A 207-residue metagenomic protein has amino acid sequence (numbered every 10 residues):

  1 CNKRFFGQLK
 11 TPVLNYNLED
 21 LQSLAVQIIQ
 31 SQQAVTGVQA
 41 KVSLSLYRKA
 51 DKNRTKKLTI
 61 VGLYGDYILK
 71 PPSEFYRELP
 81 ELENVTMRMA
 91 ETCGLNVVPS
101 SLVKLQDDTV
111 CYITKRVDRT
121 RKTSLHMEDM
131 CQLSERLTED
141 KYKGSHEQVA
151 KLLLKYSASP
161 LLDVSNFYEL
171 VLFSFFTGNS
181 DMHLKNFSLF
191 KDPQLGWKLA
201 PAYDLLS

Functional and structural regions predicted by a protein language model:
C1-N17: TRNA-binding/sensing appendages of the translation machinery
N2-K3, L44, L184, A200: Generic intrinsically disordered, low-complexity segments enriched for polar/acidic and small residues
F6, K10, Q22, V26 (+3 more regions): Generic detector of well-ordered alpha-helical segments enriched in charged/polar residues, highlighting helical
L9-K10, L14, S43-S45, K52 (+1 more regions): A short, terminal or domain-edge coil/loop segment
N15-Y16, D118-S134, H183-K191, Y203-S207: Short, Lys/Arg-enriched charge-dense amphipathic segments
Y16, L125, K141-G144, L162: Short coil/turn linker and secondary-structure boundary residues
D20-K141: Conserved ATP-binding subdomain of kinase catalytic cores across diverse folds
E74-E91, S145-S207: Conserved kinase catalytic-core segment
